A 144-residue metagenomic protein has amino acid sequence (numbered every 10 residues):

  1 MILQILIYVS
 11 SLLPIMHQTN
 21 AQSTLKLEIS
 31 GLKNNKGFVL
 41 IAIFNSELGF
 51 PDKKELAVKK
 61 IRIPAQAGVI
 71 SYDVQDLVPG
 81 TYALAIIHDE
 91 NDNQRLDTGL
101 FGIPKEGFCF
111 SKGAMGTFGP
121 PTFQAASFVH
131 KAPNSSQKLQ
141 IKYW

Functional and structural regions predicted by a protein language model:
M1-T24: Bacterial Sec-dependent N-terminal signal peptides
L25-L32: A short, amphipathic beta-strand motif
L32-L56: Contiguous segments within soluble domain cores/interaction surfaces
R62-G68, H130-A132: Short proline/glycine- and polar residue-rich coil/turn motifs
G68, D73, V78-T81: A glycine-anchored, Pro-Gly-centered beta-turn/N-cap motif
Y82-I86: A short tyrosine-centered beta-strand micro-motif
E90-L96: Acidic, glycine-anchored loop motifs typical of Ca2+
G107-Y143: Extracellular beta-sheet/turn segments enriched in Thr/Pro/Gly and aliphatic residues
